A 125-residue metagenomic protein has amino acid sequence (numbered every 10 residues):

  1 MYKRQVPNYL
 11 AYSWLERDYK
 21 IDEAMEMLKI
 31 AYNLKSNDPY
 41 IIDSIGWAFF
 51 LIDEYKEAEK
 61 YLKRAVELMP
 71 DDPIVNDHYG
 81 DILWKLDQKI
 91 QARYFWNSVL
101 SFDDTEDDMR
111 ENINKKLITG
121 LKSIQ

Functional and structural regions predicted by a protein language model:
M1-Q5: Conserved small/polar residues in nucleotide/adenosyl-binding loops
Y9-L10, S44, H78, N112-K116: Canonical tetratricopeptide repeat
Y12-S13, W47, D81: Residue-level recognition of tetratricopeptide repeat
E16-R17, L51, K85, T119-S123: Register position in tetratricopeptide repeats
K29-N33, V66-E67, S101: Conserved structural position within tetratricopeptide repeats
